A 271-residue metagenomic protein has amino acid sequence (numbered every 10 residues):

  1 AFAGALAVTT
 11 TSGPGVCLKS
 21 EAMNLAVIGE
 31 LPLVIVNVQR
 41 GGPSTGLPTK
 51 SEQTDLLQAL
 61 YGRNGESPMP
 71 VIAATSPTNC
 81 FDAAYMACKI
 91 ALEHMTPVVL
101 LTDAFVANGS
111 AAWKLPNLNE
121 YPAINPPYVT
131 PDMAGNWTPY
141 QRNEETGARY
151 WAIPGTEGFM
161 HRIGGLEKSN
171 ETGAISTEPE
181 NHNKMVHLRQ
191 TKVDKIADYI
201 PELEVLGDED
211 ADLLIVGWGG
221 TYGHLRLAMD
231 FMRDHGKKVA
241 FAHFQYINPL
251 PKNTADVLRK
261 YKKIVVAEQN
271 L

Functional and structural regions predicted by a protein language model:
A1-Y61, P70-A91, D234: Thiamine diphosphate
F2, Y61-P68, I163-E171: Short acidic (Asp/Glu) and glycine-rich catalytic loops that position anionic groups and cofactors
A5-T9, L31-I35, S67-I72, T96-V99 (+3 more regions): Structural motif
P48-S51, N64, K195-D198: Short, functionally important structural connectors and interaction interfaces within domains
T49-E52, M69-I72, T172-I175, I247-P249: Short, exposed beta-strand "edge-strand" segments with a Pro/Gly-rich flavor and a Y/T-containing core
E52-D55, S67, F159, Y199-P201: Generic structural motif recognizing short loop/turn segments at the entrances and edges of beta-strands
A83, C88-L271: Flexible, low-complexity linker and terminal segments
